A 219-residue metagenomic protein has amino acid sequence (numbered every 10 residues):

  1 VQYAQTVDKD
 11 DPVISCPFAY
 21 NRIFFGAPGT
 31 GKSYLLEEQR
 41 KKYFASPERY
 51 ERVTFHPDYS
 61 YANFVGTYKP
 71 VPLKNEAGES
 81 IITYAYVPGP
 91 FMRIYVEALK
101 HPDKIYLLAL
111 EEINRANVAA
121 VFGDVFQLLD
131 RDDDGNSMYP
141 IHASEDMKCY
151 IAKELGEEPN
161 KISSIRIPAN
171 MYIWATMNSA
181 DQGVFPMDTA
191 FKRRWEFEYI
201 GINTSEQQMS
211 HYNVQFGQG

Functional and structural regions predicted by a protein language model:
V1-G219: C-terminal regulatory/interaction module of P-loop NTP-utilizing enzymes
